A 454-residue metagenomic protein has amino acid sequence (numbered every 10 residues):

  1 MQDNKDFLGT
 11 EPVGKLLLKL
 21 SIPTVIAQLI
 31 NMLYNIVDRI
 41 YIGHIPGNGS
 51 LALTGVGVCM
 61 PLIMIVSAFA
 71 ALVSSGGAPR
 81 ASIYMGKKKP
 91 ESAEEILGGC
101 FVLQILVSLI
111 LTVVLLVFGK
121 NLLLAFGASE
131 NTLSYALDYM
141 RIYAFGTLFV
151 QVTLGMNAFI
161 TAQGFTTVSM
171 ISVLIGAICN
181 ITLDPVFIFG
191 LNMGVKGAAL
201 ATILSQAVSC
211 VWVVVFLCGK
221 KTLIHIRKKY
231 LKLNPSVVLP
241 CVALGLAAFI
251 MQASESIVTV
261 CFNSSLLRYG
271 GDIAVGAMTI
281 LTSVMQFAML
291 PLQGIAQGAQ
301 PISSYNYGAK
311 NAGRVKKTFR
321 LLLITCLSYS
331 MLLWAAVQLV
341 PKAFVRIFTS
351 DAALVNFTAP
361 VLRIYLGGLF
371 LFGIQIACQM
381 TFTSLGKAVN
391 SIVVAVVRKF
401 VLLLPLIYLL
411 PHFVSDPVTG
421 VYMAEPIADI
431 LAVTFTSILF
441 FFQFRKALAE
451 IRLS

Functional and structural regions predicted by a protein language model:
M1-T24, A81-G146, G190-G245, S303-G368 (+1 more regions): Short alpha-helical transmembrane segments in multi-pass integral membrane proteins
I22, D38, G77, F118-G119 (+13 more regions): Hydrophobic/aromatic residues in alpha-helical transmembrane segments
V25-P79, Y143-V150, L239-N306, C326-W334 (+3 more regions): Transmembrane helix-bundle signature of multi-pass secondary active exporters and lipid flippases
L33-I36, H44, S50, Y84-K87 (+6 more regions): Helix-loop interface residues and adjacent transmembrane-helix termini in multi-pass membrane transporters, primarily
L53-V113, V150-S169, A277-A335, L339-P341 (+1 more regions): Small-residue-rich hydrophobic transmembrane alpha-helices
S74, Y143-T161, S169-A177, A198-V213 (+4 more regions): Short runs within selected transmembrane alpha-helices of multi-pass transporters and secretion channels
L403-P411: Hydrophobic alpha-helical transmembrane segments in multi-pass integral membrane proteins
